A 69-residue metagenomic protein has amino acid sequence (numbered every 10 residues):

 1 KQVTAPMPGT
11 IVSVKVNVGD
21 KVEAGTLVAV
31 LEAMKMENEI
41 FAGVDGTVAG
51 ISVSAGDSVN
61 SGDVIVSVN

Functional and structural regions predicted by a protein language model:
K1-N69: Structured functional modules or segments
